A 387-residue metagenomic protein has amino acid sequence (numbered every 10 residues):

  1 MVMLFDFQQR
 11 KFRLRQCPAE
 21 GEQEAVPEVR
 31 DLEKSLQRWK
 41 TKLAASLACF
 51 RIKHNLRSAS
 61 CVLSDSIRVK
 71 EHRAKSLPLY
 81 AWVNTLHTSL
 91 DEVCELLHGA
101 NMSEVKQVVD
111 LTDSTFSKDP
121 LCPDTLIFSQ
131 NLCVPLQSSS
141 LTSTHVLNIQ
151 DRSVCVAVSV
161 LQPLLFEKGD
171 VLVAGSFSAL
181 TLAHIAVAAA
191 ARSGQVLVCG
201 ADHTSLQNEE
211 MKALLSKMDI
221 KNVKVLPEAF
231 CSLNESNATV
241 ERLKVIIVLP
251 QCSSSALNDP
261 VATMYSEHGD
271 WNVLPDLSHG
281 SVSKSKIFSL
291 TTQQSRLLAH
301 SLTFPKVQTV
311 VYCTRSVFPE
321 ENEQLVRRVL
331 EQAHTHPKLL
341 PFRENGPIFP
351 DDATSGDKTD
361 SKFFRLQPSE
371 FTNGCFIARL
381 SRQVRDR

Functional and structural regions predicted by a protein language model:
M1-T142: Class I Rossmann-like S-adenosyl-L-methionine
A81, M211-K212, A378: Conserved SAM-binding loop
D151-D170, H184: Conserved alpha-helix/loop element of class I SAM-dependent methyltransferases that forms part of the SAM/SAH-binding
S159, F177-S193: Conserved SAM-binding loop of SAM-dependent methyltransferases across substrates and taxa, primarily the Class I
F166, A189-S193, F304-K306: Helix-to-beta-strand junctions that scaffold the AdoMet/dcAdoMet cofactor pocket in Class I SAM-dependent enzymes
E167-A179: Conserved class I S-adenosyl-L-methionine
A201-R242, S289: S-adenosyl-L-methionine
C231-T291, S295-L297, L302-R387: C-terminal catalytic and target-recognition region of SAM-dependent MTase-like enzymes, primarily methyltransferases
